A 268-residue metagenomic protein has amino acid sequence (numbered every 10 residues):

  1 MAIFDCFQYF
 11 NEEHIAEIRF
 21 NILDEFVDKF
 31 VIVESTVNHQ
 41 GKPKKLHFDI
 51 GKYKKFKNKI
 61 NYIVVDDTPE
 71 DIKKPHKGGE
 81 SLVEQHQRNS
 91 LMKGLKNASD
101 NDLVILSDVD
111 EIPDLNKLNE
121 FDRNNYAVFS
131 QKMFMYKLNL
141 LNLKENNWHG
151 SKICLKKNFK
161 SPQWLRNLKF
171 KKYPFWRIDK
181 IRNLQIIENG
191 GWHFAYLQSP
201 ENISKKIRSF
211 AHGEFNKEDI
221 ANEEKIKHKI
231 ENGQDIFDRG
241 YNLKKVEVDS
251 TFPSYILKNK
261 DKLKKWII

Functional and structural regions predicted by a protein language model:
M1-E25, F215, D249, Y255-D261 (+1 more regions): N-proximal low-complexity "stem/linker" segments adjacent to membrane-targeting elements
A2-F4, K29, L103: Structural motif
D5-F10, V33-E34, L106-V109, F129-K132: Short His-Asn-centered micro-motif
E12-E25, K29-I32, H39-F48: Short, well-formed alpha-helical segments that are part of the catalytic scaffolds of diverse glycosyltransferases
F26-D28, N58-K59, N124: Short glycine-/polar-rich loops that comprise or flank the Walker A/P-loop and associated switch/sensor motifs
V37-L106, L115-N116: Active-site-proximal specificity loops/subdomain of glycosyltransferases
E111-N216: Conserved catalytic core of nucleotide-sugar-dependent glycosyltransferases
I186-I268: C-terminal accessory extensions appended to soluble enzyme cores
